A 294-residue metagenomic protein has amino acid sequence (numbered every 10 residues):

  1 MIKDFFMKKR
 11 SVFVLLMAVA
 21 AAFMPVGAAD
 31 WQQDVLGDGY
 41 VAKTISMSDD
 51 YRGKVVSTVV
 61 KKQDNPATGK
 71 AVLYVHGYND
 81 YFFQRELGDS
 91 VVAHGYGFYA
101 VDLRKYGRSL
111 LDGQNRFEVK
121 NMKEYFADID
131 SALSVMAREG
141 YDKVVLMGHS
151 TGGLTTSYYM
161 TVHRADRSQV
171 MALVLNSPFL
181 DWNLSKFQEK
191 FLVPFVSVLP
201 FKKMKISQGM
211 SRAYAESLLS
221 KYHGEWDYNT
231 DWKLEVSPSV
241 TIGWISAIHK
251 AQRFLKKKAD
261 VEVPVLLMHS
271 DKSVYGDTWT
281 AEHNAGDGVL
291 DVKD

Functional and structural regions predicted by a protein language model:
A29-N65: N-terminal cap/lid segment of alpha/beta-hydrolase-fold proteins
G69-G77: Short beta-strand element of the alpha/beta-hydrolase
G77-D89, W279-T280: The serine-hydrolase catalytic nucleophile loop
Y78-N79, G107-K143: Catalytic nucleophile-loop/oxyanion-hole region of alpha/beta-hydrolase and closely related hydrolase-like folds
D80-F82, V92-D112: Conserved alpha/beta-hydrolase
T151, T155-I242: Alpha/beta-hydrolase-fold enzymes
S207-D294: Serine-hydrolase catalytic core
